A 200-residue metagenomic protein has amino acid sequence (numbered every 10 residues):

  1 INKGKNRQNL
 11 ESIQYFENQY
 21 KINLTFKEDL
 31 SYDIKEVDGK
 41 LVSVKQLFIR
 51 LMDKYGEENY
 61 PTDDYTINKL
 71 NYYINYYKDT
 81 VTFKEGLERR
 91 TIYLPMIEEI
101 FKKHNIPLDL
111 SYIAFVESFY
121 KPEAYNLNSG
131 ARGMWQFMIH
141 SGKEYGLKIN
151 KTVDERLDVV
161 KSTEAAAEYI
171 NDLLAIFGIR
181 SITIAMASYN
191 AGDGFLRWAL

Functional and structural regions predicted by a protein language model:
I1-H104: An acidic, Gly/Ser/Thr/Pro-rich helix-cap/linker signature
R7, D38, V42, Y77-I92 (+4 more regions): Soluble non-cytosolic domains of exported or imported proteins
Y76-T80, E117, S141-I149, L173 (+1 more regions): A short secondary-structure junction motif
D79-Y120, T163, E168-L174: Export/targeting segments at the very N-terminus of extracytoplasmic proteins
L110, I149-R156: Short, surface-exposed acidic
S111-K121, F137, L157-N171, R180-L200: Acidic helix/loop microenvironments that form the catalytic cleft of cell-wall polysaccharide enzymes
N128-K151, S162-I170: Substrate-binding/active-site groove segments that recognize and process beta-1,4-linked N-acetyl-hexosamine
